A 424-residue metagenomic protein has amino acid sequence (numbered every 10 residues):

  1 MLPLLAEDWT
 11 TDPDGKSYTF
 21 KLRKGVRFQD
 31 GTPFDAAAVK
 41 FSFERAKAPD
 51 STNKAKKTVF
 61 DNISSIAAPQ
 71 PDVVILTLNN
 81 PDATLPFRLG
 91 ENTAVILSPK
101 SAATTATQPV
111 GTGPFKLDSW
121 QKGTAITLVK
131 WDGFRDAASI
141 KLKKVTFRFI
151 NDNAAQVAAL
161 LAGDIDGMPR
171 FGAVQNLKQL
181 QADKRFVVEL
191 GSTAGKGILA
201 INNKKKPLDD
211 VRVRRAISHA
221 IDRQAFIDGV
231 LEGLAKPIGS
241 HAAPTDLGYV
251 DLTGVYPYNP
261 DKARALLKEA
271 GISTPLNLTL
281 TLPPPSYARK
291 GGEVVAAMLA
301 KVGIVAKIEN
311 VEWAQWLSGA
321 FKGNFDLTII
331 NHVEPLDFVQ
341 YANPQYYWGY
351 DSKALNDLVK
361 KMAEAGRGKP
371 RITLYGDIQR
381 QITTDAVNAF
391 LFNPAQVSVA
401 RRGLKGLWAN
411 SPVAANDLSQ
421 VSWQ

Functional and structural regions predicted by a protein language model:
M1-P13, E44, V110-T112: N-terminal lobe/hinge region of extracytoplasmic solute-binding protein
K21, K40, A55-P99: Surface-exposed binding/hinge segments that line and control ligand-binding clefts or catalytic entry sites
D35-S42, V73-T77, G113-P114, K141-K144 (+7 more regions): Alpha-helical secondary-structure segments
D82, F87-I140, K144, D152 (+2 more regions): Gly/Pro-rich hinge or "lid" segments in bacterial periplasmic/extracellular proteins
A103, G133-K178, A296, V305-K307: Ligand-site clamp/hinge motif
K236-E269, Y287-K290: Structural transition elements
V305-W316, V339-G403: Extracytoplasmic/peripheral linker and loop segments enriched in polar/acidic and small residues with frequent Thr/Pro
S398-Q424: Long beta-strand-rich cores associated with HINT superfamily self-processing modules
